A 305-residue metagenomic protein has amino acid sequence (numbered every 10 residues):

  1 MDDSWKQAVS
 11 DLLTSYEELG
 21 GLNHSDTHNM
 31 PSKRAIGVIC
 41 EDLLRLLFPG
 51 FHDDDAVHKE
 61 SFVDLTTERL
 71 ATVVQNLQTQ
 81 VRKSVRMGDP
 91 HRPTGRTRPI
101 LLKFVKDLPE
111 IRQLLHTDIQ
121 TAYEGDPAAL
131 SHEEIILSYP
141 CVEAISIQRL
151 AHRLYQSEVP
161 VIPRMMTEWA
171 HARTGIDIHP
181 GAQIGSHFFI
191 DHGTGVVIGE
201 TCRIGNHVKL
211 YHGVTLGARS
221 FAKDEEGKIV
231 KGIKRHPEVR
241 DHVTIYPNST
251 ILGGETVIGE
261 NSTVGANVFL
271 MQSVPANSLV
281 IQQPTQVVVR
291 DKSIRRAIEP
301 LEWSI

Functional and structural regions predicted by a protein language model:
M1-E168, R295-I305: Terminal amphipathic alpha-helical/low-complexity segments used for targeting or macromolecular assembly
H171-S293: Structural signal for interior beta-strand "rungs" in well-ordered beta-sheet cores of soluble enzyme domains
